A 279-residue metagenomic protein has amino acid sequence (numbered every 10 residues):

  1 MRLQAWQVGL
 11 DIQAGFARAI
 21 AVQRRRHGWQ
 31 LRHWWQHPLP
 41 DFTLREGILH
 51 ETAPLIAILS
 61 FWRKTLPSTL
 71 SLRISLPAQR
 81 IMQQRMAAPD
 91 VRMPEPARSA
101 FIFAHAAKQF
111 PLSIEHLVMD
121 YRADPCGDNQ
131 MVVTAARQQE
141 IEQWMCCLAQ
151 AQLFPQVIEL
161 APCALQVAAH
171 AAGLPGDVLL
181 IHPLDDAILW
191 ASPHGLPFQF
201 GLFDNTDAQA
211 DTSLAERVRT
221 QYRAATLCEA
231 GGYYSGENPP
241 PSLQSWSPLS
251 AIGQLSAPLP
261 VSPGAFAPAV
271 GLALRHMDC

Functional and structural regions predicted by a protein language model:
M1-C279: Hydrophobic/aromatic-enriched cytosolic interaction surfaces used to assemble or bind macromolecules
